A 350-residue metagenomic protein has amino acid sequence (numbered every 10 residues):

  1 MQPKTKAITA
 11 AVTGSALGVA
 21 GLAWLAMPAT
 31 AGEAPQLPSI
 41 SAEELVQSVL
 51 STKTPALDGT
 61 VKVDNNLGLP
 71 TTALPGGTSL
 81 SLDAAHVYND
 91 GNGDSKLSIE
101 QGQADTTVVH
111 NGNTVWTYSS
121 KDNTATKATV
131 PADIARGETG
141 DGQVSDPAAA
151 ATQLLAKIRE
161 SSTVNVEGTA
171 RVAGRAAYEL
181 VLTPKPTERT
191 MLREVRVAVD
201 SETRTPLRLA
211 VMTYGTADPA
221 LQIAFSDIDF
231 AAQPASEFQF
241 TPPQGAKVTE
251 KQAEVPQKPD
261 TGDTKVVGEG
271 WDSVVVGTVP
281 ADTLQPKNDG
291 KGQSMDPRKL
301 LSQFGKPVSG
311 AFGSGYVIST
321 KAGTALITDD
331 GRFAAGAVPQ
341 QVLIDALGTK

Functional and structural regions predicted by a protein language model:
Q2-K4, I8, A20-P38, A42-T124 (+7 more regions): N-terminal mature ectodomain segment of secretory-pathway/periplasmic proteins
T9-A16: Hydrophobic H-region at the start of alpha-helical membrane spans
E33-S48, N66, G76, A135-A156 (+2 more regions): N-terminal low-complexity, Pro/Thr-rich disordered segments that flank secretion/membrane-targeting signals
I40, A56, G68-S79, S119-A176 (+2 more regions): Flexible, processing/modification-adjacent segments and terminal tails in exported/periplasmic/extracellular proteins
V108-G112, T126-D133, A224-F225: Short amphipathic beta-strand/extended segments with alternating polar/hydrophobic composition
W116-T126, A210-T241, R332-K350: A short, surface-exposed interaction/processing loop segment used at functional sites
N165, R171-G245: Gly/Pro-enriched, hydrophobic low-complexity segments that function as extracytoplasmic propeptides/linkers
Q239-R332, A337-T349: Accessory, solvent-exposed terminal regions and/or long lumenal/extracellular loops of proteins
